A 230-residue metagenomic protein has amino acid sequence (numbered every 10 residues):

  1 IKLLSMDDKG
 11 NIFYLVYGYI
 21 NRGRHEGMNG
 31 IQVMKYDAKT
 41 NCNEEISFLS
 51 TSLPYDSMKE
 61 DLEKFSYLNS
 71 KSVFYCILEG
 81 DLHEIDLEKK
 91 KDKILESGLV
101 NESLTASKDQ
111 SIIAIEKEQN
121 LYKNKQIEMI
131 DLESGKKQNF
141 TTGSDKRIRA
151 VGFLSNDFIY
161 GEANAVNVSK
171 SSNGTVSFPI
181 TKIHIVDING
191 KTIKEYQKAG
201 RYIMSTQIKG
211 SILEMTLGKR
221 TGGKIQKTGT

Functional and structural regions predicted by a protein language model:
I1, R24-D56, C76-E96, L121-G143 (+2 more regions): Surface-exposed loop/turn elements that mediate protein-protein interactions on large endomembrane-trafficking
K2-S5, S52-S66, G98-K108, D145-N156 (+1 more regions): Repeated scaffold domains used in trafficking and secretory/extracellular systems, primarily beta-propellers
L3-G18: Beta-strand-rich domains and repeat architectures in extracellular enzymes and scaffolds, especially beta-propellers
M6-K9, E26-G27, L99: Short, surface-exposed loop/turn motifs at beta-strand boundaries within globular domains
Y14-H25, M34, K64-D81, A106-L121 (+3 more regions): Beta-strand C-termini and the immediately following turn/loop, strongest in propeller blades
L15, I31-V33, M204-T206: Generic structural motif
S97, Y160-A163, T181-I183, T206-I208: Short, surface-exposed linear patches
V100-F158, A163, V168: Long amphipathic alpha-helical scaffold regions
